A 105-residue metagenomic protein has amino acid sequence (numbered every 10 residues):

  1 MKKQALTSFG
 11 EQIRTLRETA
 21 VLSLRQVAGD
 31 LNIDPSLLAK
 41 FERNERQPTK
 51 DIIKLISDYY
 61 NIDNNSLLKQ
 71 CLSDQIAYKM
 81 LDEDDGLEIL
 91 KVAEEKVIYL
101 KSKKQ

Functional and structural regions predicted by a protein language model:
M1-T19: A short, Lys/Arg-rich alpha-helix, primarily the initiator
R14, R25, K54: Residues within the helices of the helix-turn-helix
E18, G29, D58: Alpha-helical residues within the helix-turn-helix
V21-K40: Short alpha-helical DNA-recognition segment
N32, T49-S66: DNA major-groove recognition helix of helix-turn-helix/homeodomain DNA-binding modules
R43: Short, conserved catalytic or interaction motifs in soluble domains
L68-Q105: Interfacial/linker helices and their anchor residues that mediate assembly or domain coupling
